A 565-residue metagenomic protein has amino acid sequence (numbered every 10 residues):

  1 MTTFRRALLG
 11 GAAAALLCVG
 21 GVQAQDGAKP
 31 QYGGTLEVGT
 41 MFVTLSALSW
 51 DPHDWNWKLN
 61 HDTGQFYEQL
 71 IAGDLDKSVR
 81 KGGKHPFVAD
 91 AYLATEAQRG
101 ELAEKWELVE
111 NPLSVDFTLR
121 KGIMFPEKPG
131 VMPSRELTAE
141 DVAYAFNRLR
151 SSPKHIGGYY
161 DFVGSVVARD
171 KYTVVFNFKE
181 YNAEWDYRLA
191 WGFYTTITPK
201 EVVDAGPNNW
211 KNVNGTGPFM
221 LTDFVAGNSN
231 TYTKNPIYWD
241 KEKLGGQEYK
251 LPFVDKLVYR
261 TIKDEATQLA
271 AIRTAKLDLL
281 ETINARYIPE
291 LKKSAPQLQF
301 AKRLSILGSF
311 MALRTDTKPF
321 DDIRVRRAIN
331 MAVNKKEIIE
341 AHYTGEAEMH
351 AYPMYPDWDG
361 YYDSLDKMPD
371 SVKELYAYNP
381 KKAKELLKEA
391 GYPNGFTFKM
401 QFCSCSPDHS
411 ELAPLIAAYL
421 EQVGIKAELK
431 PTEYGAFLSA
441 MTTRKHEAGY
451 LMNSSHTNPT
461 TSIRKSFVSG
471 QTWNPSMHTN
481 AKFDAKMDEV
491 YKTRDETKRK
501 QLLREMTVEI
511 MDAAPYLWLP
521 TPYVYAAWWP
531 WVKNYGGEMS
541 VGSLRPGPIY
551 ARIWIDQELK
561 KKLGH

Functional and structural regions predicted by a protein language model:
Q23-Q25, E107-N111, D116-K121, E136 (+4 more regions): Surface-exposed binding/hinge segments that line and control ligand-binding clefts or catalytic entry sites
E37, S134, T138-A143, K171 (+9 more regions): Alpha-helical secondary-structure segments
G39-E110, N214: N-terminal lobe/hinge region of extracytoplasmic solute-binding protein
T40, T44-S46, W55-F66, V225-N230 (+7 more regions): Detector for C-terminal structural segments
N56, A97, L102-K154, V175 (+3 more regions): Aromatic- and charge-enriched surface segment that lines or borders ligand/interaction sites
D74-V79, K84-A97, N147, R188-V258 (+4 more regions): Gly/Pro-rich hinge or "lid" segments in bacterial periplasmic/extracellular proteins
D161, K171, N214, V258-A270 (+3 more regions): Short helix-initiation/N-cap motifs at beta->coil->alpha
S165-V167, T222-T233, V258-T317, E340-A341 (+1 more regions): Extracellular/periplasmic solute-recognition and catalytic clefts
